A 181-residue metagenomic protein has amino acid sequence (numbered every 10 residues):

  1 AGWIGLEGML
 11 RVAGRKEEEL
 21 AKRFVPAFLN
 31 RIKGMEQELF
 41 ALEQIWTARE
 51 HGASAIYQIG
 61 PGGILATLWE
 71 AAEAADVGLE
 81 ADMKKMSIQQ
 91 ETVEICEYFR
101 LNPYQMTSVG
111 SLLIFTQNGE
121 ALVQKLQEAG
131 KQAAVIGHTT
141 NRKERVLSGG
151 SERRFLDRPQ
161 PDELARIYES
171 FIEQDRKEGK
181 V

Functional and structural regions predicted by a protein language model:
A1-V181: Helix-biased detector of long, well-ordered alpha-helical tracts
